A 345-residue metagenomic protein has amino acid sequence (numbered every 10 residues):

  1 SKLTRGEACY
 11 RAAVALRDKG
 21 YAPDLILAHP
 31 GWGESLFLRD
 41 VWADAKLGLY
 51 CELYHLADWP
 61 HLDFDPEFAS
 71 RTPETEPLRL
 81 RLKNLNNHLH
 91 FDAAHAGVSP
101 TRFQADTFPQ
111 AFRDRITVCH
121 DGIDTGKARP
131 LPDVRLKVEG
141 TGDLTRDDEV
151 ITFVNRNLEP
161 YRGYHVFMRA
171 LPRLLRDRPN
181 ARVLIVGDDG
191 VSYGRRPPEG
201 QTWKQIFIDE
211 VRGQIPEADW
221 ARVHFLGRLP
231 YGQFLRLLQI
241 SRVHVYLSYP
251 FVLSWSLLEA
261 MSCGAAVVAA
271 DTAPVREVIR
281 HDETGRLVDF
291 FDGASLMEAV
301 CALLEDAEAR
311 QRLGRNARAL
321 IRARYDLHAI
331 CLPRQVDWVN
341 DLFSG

Functional and structural regions predicted by a protein language model:
S1, D44-L85, G126, P130-L131 (+1 more regions): Acceptor-binding helix/loop patch of EC 2.4 sugar-transfer enzymes, predominantly nucleotide-sugar-dependent
L3-T4, E308-S344: A charged, aromatic-enriched C-terminal amphipathic alpha-helix characteristic of glycosyltransferases across folds
L56, F68-D148: Donor nucleotide-sugar binding/catalytic pocket of nucleotide-sugar-dependent glycosyltransferases
K137-R162, M168-R173, V183-L184: Conserved donor-binding/catalytic core segment of Leloir-type glycosyltransferases
V191, R195-R228: Nucleotide-activated donor-binding/catalytic signature segment of Leloir-type glycosyltransferases, i.e., the conserved
Y249: Aromatic "clamp/platform" in nucleotide-sugar-dependent glycosyltransferases that forms part of the donor/acceptor
A266-A269, I279: Short hydrophobic beta-strand element within catalytic cores of glycosyltransferases and related nucleotide-activated
H281-D282, R286-G293, A302-E308: Conserved acidic donor-binding segment of nucleotide-sugar-dependent glycosyltransferases
